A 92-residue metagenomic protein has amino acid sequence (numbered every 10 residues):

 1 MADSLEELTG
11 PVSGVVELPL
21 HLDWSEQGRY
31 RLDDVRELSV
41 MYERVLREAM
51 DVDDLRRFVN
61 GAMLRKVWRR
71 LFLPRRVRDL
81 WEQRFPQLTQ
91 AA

Functional and structural regions predicted by a protein language model:
M1-A92: Long, compositionally biased intrinsically disordered regulatory segments in eukaryotic proteins
